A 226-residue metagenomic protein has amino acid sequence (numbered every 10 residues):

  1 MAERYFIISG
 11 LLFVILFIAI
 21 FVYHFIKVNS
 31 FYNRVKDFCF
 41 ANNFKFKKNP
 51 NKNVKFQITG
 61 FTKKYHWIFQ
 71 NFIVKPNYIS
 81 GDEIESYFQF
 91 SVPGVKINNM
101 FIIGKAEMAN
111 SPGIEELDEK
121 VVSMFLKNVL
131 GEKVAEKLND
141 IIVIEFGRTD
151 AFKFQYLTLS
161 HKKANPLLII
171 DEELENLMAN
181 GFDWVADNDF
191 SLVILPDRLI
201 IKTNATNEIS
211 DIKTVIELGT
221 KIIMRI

Functional and structural regions predicted by a protein language model:
M1-L11: Feature marks short, highly hydrophobic, charge-poor N-terminal signal-anchor/signal peptide-like helices that anchor
A2-E3, Y32, I212: Generic alpha-helix initiation/capping and coil-helix boundary signal
L12-I18: Core hydrophobic alpha-helical transmembrane segments of single-pass membrane proteins
I18-N42: Transmembrane-cytosolic junction motif
K36, K45-K55, S80-E85, Q89-I226: Charged, low-complexity intrinsically disordered regions
F40, F61-Y65, V95: Short strand-coil-strand connectors
K47-I79: Acidic, Ser/Thr-rich low-complexity segments on the non-lumenal side of membrane proteins
